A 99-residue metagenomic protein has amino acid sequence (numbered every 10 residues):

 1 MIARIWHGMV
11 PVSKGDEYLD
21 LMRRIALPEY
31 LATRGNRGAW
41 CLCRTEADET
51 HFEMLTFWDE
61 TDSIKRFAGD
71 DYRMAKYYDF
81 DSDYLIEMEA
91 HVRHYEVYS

Functional and structural regions predicted by a protein language model:
I2, R37-T50, K76-S99: Glycine-rich beta-strand-turn "strand-cap" elements at beta-sheet edges
A3-M9, W40-D70: Short, well-ordered beta-strand segments in beta-rich or mixed alpha/beta enzyme and ligand-binding folds
W6, Y18, Y30, F52 (+3 more regions): Aromatic side chains
M9-M22: Short, surface-exposed ligand-recognition loops at beta-strand->loop->(often short) alpha-helix junctions that present
S13, D59-T61, V97: Generic structural motif
K14-E17, L27-P28, L42-T45: Intrinsically disordered, low-complexity segments enriched in polar/charged residues with Gly/Pro, especially when
R24-I25, E29-N36, F57-H91: An amphipathic, aromatic/His-enriched active-site/gating alpha helix that lines ligand/cofactor pockets
